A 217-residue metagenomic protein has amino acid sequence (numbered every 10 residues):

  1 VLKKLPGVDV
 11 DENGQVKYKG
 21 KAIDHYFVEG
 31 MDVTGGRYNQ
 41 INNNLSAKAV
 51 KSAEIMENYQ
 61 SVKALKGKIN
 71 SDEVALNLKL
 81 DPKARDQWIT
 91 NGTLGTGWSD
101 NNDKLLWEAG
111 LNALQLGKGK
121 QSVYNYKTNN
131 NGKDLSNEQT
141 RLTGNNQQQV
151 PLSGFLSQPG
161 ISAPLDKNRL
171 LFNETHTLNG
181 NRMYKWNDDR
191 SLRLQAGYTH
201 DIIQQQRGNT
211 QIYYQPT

Functional and structural regions predicted by a protein language model:
V1-T217: Membrane-proximal, glycine/serine-rich, low-complexity loop/turn segments characteristic of large bacterial
